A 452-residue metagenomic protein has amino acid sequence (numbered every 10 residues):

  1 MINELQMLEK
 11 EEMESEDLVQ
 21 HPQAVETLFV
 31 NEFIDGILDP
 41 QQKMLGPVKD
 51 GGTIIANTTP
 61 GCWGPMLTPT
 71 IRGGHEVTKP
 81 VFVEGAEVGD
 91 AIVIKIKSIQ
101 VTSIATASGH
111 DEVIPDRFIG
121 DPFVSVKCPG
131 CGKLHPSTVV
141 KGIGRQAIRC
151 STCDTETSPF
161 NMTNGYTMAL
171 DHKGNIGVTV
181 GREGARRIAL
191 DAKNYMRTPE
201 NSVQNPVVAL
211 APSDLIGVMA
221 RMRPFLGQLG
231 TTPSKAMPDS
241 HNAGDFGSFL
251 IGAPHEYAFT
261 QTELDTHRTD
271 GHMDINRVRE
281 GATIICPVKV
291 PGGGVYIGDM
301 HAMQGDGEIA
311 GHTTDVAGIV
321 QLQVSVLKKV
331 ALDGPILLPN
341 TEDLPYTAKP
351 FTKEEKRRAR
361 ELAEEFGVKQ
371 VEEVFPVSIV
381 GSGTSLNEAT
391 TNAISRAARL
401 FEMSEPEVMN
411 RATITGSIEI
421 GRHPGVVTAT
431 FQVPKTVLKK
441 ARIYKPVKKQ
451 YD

Functional and structural regions predicted by a protein language model:
I2-N276, P287, P291, A348-F351 (+2 more regions): N-terminal, charged/glycine-rich beta-strand/loop interface patches
Q261, P291-G292, Y296-E373: Redox cofactor-anchoring modules in respiratory/redox and cofactor-processing assemblies
I284: Short, charged amphipathic alpha-helical segments flanked by flexible coils
